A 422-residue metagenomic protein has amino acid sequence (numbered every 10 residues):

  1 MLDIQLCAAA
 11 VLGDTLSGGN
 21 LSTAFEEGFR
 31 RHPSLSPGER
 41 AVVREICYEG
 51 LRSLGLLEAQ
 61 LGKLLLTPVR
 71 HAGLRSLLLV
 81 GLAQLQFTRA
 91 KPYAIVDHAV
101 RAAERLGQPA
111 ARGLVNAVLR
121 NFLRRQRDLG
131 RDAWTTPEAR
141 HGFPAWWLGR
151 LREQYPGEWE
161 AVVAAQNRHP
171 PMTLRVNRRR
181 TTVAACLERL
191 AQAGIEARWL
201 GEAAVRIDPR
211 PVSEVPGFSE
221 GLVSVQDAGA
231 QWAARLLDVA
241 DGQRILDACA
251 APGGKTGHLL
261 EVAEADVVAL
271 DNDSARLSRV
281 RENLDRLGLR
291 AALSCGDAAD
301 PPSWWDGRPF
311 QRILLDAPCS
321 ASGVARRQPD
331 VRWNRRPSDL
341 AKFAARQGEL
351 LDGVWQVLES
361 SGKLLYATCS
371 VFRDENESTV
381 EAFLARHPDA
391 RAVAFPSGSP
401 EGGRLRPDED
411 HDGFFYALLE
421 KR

Functional and structural regions predicted by a protein language model:
M1-R422: S-adenosylmethionine
